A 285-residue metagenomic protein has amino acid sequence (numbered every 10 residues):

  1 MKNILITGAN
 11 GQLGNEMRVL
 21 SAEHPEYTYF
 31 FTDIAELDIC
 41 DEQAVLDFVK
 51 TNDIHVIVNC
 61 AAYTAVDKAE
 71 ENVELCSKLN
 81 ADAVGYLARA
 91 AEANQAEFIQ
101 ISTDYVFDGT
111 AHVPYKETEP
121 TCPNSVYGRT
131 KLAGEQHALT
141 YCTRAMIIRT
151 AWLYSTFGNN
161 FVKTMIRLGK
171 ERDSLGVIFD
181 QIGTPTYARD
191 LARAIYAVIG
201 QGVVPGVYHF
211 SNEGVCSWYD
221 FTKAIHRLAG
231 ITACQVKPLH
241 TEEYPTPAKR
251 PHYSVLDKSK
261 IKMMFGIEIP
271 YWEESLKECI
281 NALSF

Functional and structural regions predicted by a protein language model:
N3-L20: N-terminal Rossmann NAD(P)H-binding glycine-rich loop of SDR-like oxidoreductase domains
F30-D41: Rossmann-fold cofactor-recognition segment
E42-L79: NAD(P)H-binding glycine-rich loop region in Rossmannoid oxidoreductase-like domains and their noncatalytic homologs
E71-I99: NAD(P)-cofactor binding segment of oxidoreductase domains
K78, A83-Y86, V106-I148, L153: Catalytic helix-loop patch of NAD(P)-dependent Rossmann-fold dehydrogenases
Q136-G183, R189-D190, Y196-A197: NAD(P)-dependent short-chain dehydrogenase/reductase
A194, Q201-P247: Mid/C-terminal beta-alpha module of Rossmann-like enzyme folds, strongest in SDR-family dehydrogenases/epimerases
S217-K223, H240-C279, L283-S284: Conserved C-terminal active-site "lid" loop/helix of NAD(P)H-dependent oxidoreductases that clamps the redox cofactor
